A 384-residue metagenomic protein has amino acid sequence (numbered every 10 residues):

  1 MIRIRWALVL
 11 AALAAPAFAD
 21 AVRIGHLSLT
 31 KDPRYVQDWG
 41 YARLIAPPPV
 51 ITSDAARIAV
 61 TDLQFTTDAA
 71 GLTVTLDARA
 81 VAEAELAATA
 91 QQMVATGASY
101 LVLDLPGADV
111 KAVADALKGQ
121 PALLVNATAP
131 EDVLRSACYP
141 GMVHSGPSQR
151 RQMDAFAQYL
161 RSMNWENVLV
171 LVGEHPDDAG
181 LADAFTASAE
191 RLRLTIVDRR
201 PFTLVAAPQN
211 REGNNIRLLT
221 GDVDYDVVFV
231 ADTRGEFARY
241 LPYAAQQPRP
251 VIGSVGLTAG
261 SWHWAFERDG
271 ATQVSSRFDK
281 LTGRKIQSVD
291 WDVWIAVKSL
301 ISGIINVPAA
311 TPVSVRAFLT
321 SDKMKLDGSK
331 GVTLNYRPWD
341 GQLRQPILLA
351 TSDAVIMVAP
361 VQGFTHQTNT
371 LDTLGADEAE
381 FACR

Functional and structural regions predicted by a protein language model:
I2-V9, A19-R384: Extracytosolic ligand-binding ectodomains
A12-A14: Repetitive helical segments and hydrophobic/amphipathic motifs
